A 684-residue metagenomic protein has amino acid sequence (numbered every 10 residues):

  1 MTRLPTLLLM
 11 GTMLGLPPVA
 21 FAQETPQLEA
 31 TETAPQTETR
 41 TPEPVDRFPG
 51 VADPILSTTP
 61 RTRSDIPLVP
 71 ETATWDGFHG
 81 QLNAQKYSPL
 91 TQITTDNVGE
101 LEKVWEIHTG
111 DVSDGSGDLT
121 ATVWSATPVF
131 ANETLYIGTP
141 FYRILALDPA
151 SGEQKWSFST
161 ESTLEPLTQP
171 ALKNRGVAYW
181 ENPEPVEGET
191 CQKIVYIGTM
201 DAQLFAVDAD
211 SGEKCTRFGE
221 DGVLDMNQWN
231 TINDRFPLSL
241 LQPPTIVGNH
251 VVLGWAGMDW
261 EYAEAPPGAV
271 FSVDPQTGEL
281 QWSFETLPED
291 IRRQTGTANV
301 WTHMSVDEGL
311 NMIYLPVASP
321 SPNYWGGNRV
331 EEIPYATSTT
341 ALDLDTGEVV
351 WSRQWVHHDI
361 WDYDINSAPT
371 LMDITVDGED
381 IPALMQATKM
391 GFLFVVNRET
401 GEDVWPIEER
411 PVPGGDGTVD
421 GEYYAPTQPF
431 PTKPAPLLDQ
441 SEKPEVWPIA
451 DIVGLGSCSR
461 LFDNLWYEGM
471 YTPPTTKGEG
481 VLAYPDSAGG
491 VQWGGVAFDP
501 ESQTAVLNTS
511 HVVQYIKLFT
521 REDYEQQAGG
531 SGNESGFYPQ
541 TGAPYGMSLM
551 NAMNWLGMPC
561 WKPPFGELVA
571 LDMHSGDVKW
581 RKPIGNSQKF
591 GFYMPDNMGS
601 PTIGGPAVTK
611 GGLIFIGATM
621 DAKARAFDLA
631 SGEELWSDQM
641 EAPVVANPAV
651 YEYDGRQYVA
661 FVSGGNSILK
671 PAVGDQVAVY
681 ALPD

Functional and structural regions predicted by a protein language model:
T2-F21: Gram-negative bacterial Sec-dependent N-terminal signal peptides
Q23-T91, Y424-I452, N533: N-terminal pre-domain segments of enzymes
W75-H79, T120-R143, Q169-Q203, F236-Y262 (+11 more regions): Repeat-blade elements of multi-bladed beta-propeller folds
D76, L82-S88, D111-S116, L145 (+2 more regions): Short, solvent-exposed loop/turn elements at domain surfaces
G80-L82, S88-Y136, T163, N230 (+1 more regions): Asp/Glu-centered strand-loop micro-motifs enriched in Gly/Pro and often flanked by an aromatic residue
N83-I93, A202-F205, A209, E331 (+2 more regions): Short aromatic-glycine motifs in intrinsically disordered, low-complexity regions
G99-V112, I144-L167, W180-G188, L204-R235 (+12 more regions): Extracytoplasmic/lumenal domain signature
Q428-Q514, E522-D523, E567-A570: Long, low-complexity segments enriched in small/aliphatic residues
